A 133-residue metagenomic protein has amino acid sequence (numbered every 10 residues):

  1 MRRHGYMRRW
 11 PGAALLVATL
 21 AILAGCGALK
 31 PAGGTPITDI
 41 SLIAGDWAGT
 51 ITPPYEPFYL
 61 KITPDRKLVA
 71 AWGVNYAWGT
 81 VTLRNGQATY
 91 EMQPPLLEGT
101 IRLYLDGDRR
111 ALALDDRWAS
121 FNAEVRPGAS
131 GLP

Functional and structural regions predicted by a protein language model:
R2-A14: Bacterial N-terminal signal peptides that target proteins for export
L15-L20: Hydrophobic helical h-region of N-terminal Sec-dependent signal peptides in bacterial secretory/periplasmic proteins
I22-G25: C-terminal motif of bacterial Sec signal peptides marking the signal peptidase cleavage site
A28-G34, T80, D115-P133: Edge beta-strand at a domain terminus
P31-A48, K61-T63, R84, A129-L132: N-terminal helix-cap/turn-to-beta initiation motif at the start of protein domains
G49, L68-A71, A88-M92, R110-D116: Short hydrophobic/aromatic-rich beta-strand segments that constitute the beta-sheet cores of beta-sandwich/beta-barrel
P53-T89, L96: N-terminal glycine/threonine-rich, aromatic-flanked beta-hairpin/loop signature
G99-R109, V125: Extended Gly/Ser/Thr-rich low-complexity repeat segments, especially those forming or decorating extracellular
